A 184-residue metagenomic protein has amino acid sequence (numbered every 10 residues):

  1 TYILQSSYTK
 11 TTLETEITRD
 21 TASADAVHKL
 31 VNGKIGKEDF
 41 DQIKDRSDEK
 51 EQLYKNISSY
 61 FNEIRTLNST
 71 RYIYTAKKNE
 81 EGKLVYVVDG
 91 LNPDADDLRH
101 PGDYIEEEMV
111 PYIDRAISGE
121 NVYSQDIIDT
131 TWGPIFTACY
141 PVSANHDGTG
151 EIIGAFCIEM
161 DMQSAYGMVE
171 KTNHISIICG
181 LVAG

Functional and structural regions predicted by a protein language model:
T1-R19: N-terminal membrane-insertion alpha helix
T1-S6, I177-G184: Extreme N-terminal signal-anchor transmembrane helix of membrane signaling/transducer proteins, especially in bacteria
I17-N56: Extracellular/periplasmic ligand-binding regions of membrane signal-transduction receptors
E51, D89-D129: Extracytoplasmic/periplasmic sensor domains and loops in membrane signaling proteins
N62-L84, C179: Short N-terminal helix-loop-first-beta-strand/juxtamembrane motif that initiates sensory/input modules
V122-Y123, W132-P141: A short beta-strand signature within small-molecule sensing/ligand-binding domains used in signal transduction
T131-W132, S143-H146, C157-H174: Helix-start (N-cap) segments at beta->loop->alpha junctions that couple sensory/regulatory domains to adjoining helices
I152: Glycine-rich acetyl-CoA-binding "A-motif" of GNAT/NAT acetyltransferases
